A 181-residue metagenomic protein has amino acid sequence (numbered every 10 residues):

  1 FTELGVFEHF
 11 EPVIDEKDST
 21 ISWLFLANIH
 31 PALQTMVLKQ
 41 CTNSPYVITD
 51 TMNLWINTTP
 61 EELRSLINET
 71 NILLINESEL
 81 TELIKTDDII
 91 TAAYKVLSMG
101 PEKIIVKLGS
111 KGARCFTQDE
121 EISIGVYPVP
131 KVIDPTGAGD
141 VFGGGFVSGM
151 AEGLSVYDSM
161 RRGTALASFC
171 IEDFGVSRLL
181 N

Functional and structural regions predicted by a protein language model:
F1-T35: Conserved phosphate-binding/catalytic loop of the ribokinase/pfkB sugar-kinase fold
L4-H9, T51-N57: Short gly/ser/thr-rich secondary-structure transition/capping motifs
L24-A27, L74, V106-K107, L179: Active-site-adjacent beta-strand anchor residues
L26-N28, T51, E77: Short glycine-centered, acidic/aromatic-flanked micro-motifs in structured strand/loop junctions that mark active-site
A27, P31, N57-P60, T86 (+3 more regions): Electropositive phosphate-/nucleotide-binding environments in soluble metabolic enzymes
L38: Histidine-anchored nucleotide/phosphate-binding helix
T42-Y46, N53-S123, K131: Conserved phosphate/ATP/ADP-binding segment of small-molecule kinases
I89-N181: Conserved phosphate-binding/catalytic region of the ribokinase-like
